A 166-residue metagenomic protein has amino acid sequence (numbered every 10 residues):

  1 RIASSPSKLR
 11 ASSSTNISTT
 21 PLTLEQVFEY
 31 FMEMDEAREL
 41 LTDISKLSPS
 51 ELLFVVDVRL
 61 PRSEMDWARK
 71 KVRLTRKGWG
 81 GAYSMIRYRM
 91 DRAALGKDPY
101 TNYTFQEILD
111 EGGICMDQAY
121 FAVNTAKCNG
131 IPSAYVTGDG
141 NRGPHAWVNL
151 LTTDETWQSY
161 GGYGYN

Functional and structural regions predicted by a protein language model:
R1-L109: Secondary-structure boundary elements
K97-F105, M116-N166: Hydrophobic/aromatic-rich core segments of domains that either
